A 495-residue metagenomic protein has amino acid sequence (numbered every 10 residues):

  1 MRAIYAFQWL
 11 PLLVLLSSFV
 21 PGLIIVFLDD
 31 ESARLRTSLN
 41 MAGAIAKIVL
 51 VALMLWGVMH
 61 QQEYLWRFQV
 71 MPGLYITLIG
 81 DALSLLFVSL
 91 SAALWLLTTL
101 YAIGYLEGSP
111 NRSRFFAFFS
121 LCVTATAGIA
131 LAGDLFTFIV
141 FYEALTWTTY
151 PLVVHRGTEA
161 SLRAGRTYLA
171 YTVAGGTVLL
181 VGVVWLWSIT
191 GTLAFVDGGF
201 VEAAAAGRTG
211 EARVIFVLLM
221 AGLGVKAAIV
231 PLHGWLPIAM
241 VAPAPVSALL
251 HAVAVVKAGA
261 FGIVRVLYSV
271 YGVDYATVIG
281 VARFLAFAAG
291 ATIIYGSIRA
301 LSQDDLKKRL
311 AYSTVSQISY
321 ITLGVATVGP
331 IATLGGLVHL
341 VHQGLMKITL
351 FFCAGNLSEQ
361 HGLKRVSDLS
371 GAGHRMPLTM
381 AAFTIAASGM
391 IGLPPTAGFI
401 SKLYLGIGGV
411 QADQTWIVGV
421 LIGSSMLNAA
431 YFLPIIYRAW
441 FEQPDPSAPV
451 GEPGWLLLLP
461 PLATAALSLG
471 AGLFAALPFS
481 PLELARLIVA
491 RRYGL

Functional and structural regions predicted by a protein language model:
M1-L12, L23-A117, G191-V201, L482-Y493: Transmembrane helix-loop-helix hairpins at membrane boundaries of multipass inner-membrane proteins
L16-V20, I45-L50, F141-T148, L345: Membrane-embedded alpha-helical segments of multi-pass membrane proteins, especially the transmembrane helices
A33-A44, R163-V173, M376-M380, G454-A463: Alpha-helical transmembrane segments and their helix-start/interface "positive-inside/aromatic belt" motifs in integral
M41-L50, S120-T124, V217-L219, A381-T384 (+1 more regions): Alpha-helical transmembrane segments
A42-L55, T172-V184, A386, A463-L477: Hydrophobic alpha-helical membrane-insertion segments
M59, L65-V88, L135-F138, Y142-V153 (+2 more regions): Membrane-interface helix-loop-helix modules in multi-pass inner-membrane proteins
L97-S113, V123-F138, T148-R438: Hydrophobic transmembrane alpha-helices and their helix-loop junctions in integral membrane proteins
H374-T379, F432-L495: Cytoplasmic/organellar membrane-interface segments at the starts of transmembrane helices in multi-pass inner-membrane
